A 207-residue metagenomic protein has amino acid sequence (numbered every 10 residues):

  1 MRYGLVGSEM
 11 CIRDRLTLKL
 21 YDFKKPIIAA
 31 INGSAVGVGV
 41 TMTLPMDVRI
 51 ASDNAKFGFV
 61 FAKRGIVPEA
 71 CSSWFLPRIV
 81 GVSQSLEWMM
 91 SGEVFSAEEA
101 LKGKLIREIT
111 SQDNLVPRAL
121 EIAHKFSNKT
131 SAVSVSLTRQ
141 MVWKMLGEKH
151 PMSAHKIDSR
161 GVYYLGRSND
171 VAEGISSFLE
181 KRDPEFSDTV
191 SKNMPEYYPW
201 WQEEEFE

Functional and structural regions predicted by a protein language model:
M1-G7, C11-I12: Single conserved hydrophobic/aromatic residue that forms the stacking wall/gate of nucleotide- or nucleobase-binding
Y3, E93, V171: Flexible coil/turn residues that form the inter-helical turn or adjacent wing/linker of helix-turn-helix
S8-E9, I31, K63, K149 (+2 more regions): Localized chelating/binding microdomains that coordinate divalent metal ions or stabilize phosphate-bearing
R15-L16, S72-F75, Q84, L137 (+2 more regions): Hydrophobic alpha-helical segments typical of transmembrane helices and their membrane-interface/capping positions
L18-V133, S168: Crotonase-fold acyl-CoA enzyme core
I50-A55, I106-K156, Y163-N169, E185-E207: C-terminal long alpha-helix characteristic of the crotonase
K181: Conserved N-box asparagine in the HATPase_c
